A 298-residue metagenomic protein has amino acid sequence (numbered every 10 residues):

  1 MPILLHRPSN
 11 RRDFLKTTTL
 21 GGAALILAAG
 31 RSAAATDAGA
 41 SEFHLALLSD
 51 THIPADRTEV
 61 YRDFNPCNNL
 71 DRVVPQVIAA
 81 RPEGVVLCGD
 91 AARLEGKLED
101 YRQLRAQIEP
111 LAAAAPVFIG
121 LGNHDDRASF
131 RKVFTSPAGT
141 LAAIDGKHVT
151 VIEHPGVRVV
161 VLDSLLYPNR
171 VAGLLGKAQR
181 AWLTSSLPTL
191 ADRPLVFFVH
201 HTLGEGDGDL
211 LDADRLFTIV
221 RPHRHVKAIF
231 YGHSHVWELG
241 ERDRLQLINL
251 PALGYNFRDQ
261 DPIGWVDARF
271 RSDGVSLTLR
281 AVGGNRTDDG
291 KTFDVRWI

Functional and structural regions predicted by a protein language model:
M1-N10: N-terminal secretory signal peptides
N10-A28: N-terminal export leaders
L20, H52, A91-A92, H124-D125 (+3 more regions): Catalytic metal-binding/acid-base residues of hydrolase active sites
A34-Y101, D192: N-terminal active-site segment of His-dependent metallophosphoesterases
G39, R269-I298: A short C-terminal boundary segment appended to hydrolase-like catalytic domains
L48-S49, V85-G89, V117-G122, V196-V199 (+2 more regions): Active-site neighborhood of phospho(di)ester-bond hydrolases with catalytic His/Asp-centered motifs
L94-T184, T189-L190, P194, D212-H225 (+2 more regions): Extended active-site neighborhood of metal-dependent phosphoesterases/phosphodiesterases
L190-G206: Short acidic, glycine-rich surface-loop motifs adjacent to enzyme active sites
